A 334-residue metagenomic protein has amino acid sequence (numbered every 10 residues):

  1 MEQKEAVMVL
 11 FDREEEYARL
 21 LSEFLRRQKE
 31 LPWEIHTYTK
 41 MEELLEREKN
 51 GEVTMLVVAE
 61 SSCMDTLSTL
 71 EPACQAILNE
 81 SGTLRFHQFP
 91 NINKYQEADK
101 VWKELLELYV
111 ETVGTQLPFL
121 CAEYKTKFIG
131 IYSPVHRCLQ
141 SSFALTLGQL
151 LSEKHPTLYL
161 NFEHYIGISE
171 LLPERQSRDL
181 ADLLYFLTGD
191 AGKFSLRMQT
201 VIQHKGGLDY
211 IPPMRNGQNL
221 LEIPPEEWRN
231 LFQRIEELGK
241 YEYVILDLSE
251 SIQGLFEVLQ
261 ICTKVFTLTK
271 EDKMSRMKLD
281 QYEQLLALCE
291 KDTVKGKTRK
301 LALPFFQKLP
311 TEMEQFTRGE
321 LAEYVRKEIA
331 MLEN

Functional and structural regions predicted by a protein language model:
E5-L21, L25, L56-V57: Conserved acidic segment of CheY-like receiver
L10-E15, T39-M41, V57-S62, L78-S81 (+6 more regions): Structural motif
S22-T66, E250-S251: A short, well-structured beta->alpha microelement
A59, E71-F128: Extreme N-terminal, non-catalytic leader segments that precede Walker-type/kinase nucleotide-binding cores
K125-Y165: Walker A/P-loop phosphate-binding motif and the immediately C-terminal alpha-helix
K154-Y210: Phosphate-binding loop that captures ATP/GTP phosphates
M198-T200, H204-F256: Phosphate-binding/switch loop-helix module in NTP-utilizing enzymes
N230-G319: Conserved catalytic-core segment of NTP-binding enzymes
